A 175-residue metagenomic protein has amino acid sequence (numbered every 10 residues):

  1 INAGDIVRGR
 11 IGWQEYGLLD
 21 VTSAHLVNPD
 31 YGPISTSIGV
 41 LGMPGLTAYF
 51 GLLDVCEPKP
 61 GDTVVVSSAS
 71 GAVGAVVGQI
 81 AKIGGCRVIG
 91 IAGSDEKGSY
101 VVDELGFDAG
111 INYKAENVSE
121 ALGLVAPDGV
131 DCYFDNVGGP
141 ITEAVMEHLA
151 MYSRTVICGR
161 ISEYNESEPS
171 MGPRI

Functional and structural regions predicted by a protein language model:
I1, D5-S68: NAD(P)H dinucleotide-binding glycine-rich loop of Rossmann-like/cofactor-binding domains, especially the beta1-alpha1
G4, G61, F107, D128-V130: Local beta-strand N-terminus motif with an aromatic residue
I6, T63, R87, S153-R154: Short glycine-centered segments of the SAM/dcSAM-binding site in methyltransferase folds
R8, V65, I111, D131-F134: N-terminal Rossmann-like NAD(P) cofactor-binding module of classical short-chain dehydrogenase/reductase
I38-E116: Mid-domain Rossmann-like dinucleotide-binding core that forms the NAD(H)/NADP(H) cofactor-binding site
V102, P140-I175: Glycine-rich phosphate-binding loop and adjacent beta-alpha segment of Rossmann(oid) nucleotide-cofactor-binding
N117-D128: Short amphipathic alpha-helix with an adjacent loop that forms part of the alpha/beta core around
